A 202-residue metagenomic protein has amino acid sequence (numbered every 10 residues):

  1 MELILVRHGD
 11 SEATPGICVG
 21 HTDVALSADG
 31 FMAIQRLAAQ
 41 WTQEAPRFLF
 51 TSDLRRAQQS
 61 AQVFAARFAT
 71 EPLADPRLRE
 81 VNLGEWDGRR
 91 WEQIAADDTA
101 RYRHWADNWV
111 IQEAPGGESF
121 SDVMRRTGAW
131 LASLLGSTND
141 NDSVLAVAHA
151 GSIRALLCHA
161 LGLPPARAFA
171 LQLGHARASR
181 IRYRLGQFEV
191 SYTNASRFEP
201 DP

Functional and structural regions predicted by a protein language model:
E2, L37, T70, G84-Q93 (+3 more regions): Acidic, low-complexity terminal tails and accessory targeting/binding regions of phosphate-metabolizing enzymes
E2-H8, A146: Short, hydrophobic/glycine-enriched beta-strand segments
G9-F68: Active-site-proximal alpha-helix that buttresses catalytic centers in soluble enzyme cores
S27, F31, L54, A95 (+3 more regions): Amphipathic, non-transmembrane alpha-helical scaffold segments
E44-R77, R182-P202: Conserved histidine-centered catalytic loops in small-molecule metabolism enzymes
T51-S52, R125, V147-A148: Short beta-strand scaffold positions
F68-R126, R182, E189-Y192: Phosphate-handling substructures
D142-I153: A glycine-rich beta-strand to alpha-helix segment that forms a phosphate/ribose-binding loop at ligand/cofactor sites
